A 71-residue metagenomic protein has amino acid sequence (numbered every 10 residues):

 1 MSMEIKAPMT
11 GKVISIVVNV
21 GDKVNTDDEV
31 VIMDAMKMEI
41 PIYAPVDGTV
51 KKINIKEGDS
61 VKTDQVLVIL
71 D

Functional and structural regions predicted by a protein language model:
M1-K12, E29-P45: Short beta-strand-turn/beta-hairpin segments enriched in glycine/proline and small hydrophobics that form edge-strand
K6, V20-G21: Short, flexible segments with low predicted structural confidence
P8-V17, I69: Short N-terminal leader segment in a subset of presequences, especially plant chloroplast and some mitochondrial
S15-N19, K52-I55: Short histidine-centered loop motifs in beta-beta connectors
N25-I40, K62-D71: Short hydrophobic beta/alpha edge segments that flank linear recognition/processing sites
G48, I53, D59-L67: PDZ-domain C-terminal substructure recognizer with occasional recognition of PDZ-binding tails
